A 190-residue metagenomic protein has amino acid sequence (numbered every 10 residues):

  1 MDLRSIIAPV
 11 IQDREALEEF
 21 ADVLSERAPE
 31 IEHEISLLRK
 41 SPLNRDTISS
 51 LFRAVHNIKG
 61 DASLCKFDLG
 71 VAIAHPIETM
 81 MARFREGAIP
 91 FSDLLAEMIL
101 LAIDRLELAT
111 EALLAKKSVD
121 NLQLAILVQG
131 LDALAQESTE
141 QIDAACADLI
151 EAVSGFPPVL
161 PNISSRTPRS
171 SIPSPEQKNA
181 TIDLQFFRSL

Functional and structural regions predicted by a protein language model:
M1-L190: Non-catalytic helical tethers at domain boundaries
